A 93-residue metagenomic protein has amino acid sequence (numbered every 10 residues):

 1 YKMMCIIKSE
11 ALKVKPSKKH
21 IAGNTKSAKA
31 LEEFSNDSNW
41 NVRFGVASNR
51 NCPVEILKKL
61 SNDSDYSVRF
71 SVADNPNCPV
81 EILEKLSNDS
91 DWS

Functional and structural regions predicted by a protein language model:
Y1-S93: Alpha-helical scaffold segments
